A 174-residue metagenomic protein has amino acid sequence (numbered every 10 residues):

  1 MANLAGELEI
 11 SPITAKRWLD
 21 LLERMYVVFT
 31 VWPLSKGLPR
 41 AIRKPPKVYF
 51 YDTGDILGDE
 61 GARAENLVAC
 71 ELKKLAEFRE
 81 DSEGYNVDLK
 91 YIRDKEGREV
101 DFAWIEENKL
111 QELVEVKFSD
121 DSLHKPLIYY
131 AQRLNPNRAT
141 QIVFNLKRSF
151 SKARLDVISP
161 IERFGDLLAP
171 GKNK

Functional and structural regions predicted by a protein language model:
M1-L110: Accessory nucleic acid-recognition modules appended to NTPase machines
V31, I92-D94, I142-F144, I158-P160: Conserved beta-strand termini and adjacent loop/short-helix elements that scaffold enzyme active sites in alpha/beta
L110-D121: Active-site ExK catalytic segment of metal-dependent nucleases
V114, N137-V143: Short, hydrophobic beta-strand segments that form beta-sheet elements in well-ordered domains
S119-Y129: Active-site-adjacent loop/helix micro-motif of nuclease/hydrolase catalytic cores
A131-L134: Short, conserved loop/helix-junction motifs that constitute active-site signature segments in enzyme catalytic cores
L146-K174: Domain-level recognition of nuclease-like catalytic cores that cleave nucleotide substrates
